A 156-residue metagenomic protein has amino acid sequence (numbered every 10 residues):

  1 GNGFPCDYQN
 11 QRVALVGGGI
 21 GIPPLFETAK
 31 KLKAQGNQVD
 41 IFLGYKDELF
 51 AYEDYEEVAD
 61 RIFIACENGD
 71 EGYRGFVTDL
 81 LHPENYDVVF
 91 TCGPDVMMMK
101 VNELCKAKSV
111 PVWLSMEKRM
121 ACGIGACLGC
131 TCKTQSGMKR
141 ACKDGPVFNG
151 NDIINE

Functional and structural regions predicted by a protein language model:
G1-E117: FNR/FR-type flavoprotein reductase catalytic core
P24, D95, E117-P146: Local cysteine-cluster metal-coordination motifs and their immediate loop/turn environment, predominantly Fe-S cluster
D54, N102, L114, G125 (+2 more regions): A generic "cationic amphipathic patch" detector
V58, T131, I153-E156: Alpha-helix boundary/capping detector
V77, N149-E156: A charged, well-structured terminal subsegment
N85, C130, G150-D152: Extracellular/mature segments of secreted proteins
